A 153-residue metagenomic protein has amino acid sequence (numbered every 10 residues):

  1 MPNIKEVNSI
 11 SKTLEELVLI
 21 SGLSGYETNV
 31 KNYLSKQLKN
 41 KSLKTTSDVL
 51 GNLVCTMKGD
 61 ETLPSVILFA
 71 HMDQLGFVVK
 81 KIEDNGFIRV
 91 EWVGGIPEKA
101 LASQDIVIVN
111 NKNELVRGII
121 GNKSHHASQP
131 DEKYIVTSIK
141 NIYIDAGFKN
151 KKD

Functional and structural regions predicted by a protein language model:
M1-D153: N-terminal hydrophobic/helix-forming segments and targeting peptides
